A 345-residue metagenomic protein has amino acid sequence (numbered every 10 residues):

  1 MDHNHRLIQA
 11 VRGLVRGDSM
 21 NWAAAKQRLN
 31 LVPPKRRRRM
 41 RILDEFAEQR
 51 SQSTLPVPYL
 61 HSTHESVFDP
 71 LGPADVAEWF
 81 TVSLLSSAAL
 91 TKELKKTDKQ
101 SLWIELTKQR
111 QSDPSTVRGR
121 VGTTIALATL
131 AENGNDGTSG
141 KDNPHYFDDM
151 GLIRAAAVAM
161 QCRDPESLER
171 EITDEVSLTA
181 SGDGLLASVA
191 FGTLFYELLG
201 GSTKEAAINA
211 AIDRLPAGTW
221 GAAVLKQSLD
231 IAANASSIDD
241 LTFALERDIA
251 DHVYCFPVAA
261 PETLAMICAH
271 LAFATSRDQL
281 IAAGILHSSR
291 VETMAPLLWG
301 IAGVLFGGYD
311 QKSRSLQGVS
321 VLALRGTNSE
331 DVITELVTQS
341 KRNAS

Functional and structural regions predicted by a protein language model:
M1-S345: Structured, active/binding-site neighborhoods that engage oxygen-rich ligands
